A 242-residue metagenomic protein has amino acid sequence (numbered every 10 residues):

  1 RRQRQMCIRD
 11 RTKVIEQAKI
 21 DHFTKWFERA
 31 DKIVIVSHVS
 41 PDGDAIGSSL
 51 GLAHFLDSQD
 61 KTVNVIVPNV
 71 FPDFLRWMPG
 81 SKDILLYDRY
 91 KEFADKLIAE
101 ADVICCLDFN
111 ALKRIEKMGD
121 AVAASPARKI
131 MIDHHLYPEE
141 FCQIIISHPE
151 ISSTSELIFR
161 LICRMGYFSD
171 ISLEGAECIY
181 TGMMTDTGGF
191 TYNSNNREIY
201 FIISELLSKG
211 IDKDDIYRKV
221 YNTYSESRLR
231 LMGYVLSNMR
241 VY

Functional and structural regions predicted by a protein language model:
R1, F27, I98-A99: A short, aliphatic-rich alpha-helical micro-motif
R1-I8: Short, small-residue-biased leader/transition segments that mark boundaries at the very start of proteins
R4, A30, A101: An anion/phosphate-binding loop that grips the pyrophosphate of nucleotide cofactors and donors
T12-V39, G51-D57, E139-Y242: A structured phosphate/pyrophosphate-recognition subdomain
I33-A94, I98-E100: Anionic-ligand anchoring segments at beta-strand to alpha-helix junctions in alpha/beta enzyme folds, i.e., glycine
D42, L52, L75, C105 (+3 more regions): Divalent metal-coordination and catalytic microenvironments
L85-I144: Active-site cofactor/cluster-binding pocket
